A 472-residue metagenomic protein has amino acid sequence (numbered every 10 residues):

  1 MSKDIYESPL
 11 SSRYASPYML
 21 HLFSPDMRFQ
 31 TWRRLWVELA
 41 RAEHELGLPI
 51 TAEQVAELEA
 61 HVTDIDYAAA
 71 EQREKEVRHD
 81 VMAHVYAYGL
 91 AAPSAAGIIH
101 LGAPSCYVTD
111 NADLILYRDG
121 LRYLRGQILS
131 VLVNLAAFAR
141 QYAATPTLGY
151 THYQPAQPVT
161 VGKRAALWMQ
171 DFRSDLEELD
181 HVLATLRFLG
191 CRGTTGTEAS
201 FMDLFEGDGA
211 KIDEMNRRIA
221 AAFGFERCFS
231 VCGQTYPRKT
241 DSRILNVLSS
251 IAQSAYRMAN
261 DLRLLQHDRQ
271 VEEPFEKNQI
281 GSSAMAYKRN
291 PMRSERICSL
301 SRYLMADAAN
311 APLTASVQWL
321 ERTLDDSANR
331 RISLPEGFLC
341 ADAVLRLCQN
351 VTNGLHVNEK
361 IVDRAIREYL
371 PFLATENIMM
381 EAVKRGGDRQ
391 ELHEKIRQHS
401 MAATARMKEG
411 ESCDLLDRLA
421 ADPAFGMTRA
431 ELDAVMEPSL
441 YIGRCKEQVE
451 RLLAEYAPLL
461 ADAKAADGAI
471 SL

Functional and structural regions predicted by a protein language model:
S2-A199, G207-R218, G281-S282, M292-R296 (+5 more regions): A helix-coil-helix interface module used to build multimeric assemblies and to scaffold catalytic/cofactor sites
Y14-M19, V37, V62-Y67, F275-G281 (+5 more regions): Short acidic (Asp/Glu) and glycine-rich catalytic loops that position anionic groups and cofactors
E74, D113-R125, R140, Q154-Q318 (+1 more regions): Charged, flexible cofactor/metal-binding loops and thiol motifs
L262, F275, S301, M380-A382 (+4 more regions): Active-site proximal loops enriched in glycine and acidic residues that flank catalytic Cys/His/Asp and coordinate
E272, K395-M401: Active/binding-pocket-proximal capping segment
Y303-R389, K395: Long, amphipathic alpha-helical stalk/connector segments used for oligomerization, subunit docking, or mechanical
